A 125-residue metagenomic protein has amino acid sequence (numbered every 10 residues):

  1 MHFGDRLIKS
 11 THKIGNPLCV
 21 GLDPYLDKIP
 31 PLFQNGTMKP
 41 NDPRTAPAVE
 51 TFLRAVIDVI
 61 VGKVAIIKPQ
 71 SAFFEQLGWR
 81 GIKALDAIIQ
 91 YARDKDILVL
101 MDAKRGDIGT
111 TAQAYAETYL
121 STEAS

Functional and structural regions predicted by a protein language model:
M1-S125: Active-site loop-to-helix "anion-binding N-cap" substructures in soluble metabolic enzymes
